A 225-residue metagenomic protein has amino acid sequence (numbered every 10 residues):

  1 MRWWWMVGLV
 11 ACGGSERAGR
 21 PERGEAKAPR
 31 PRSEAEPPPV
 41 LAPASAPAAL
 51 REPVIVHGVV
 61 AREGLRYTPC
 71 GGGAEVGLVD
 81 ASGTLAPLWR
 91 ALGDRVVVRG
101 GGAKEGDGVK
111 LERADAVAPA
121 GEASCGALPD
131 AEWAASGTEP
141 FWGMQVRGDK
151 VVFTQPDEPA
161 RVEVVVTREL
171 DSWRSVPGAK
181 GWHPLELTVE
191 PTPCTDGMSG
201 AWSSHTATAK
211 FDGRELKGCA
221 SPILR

Functional and structural regions predicted by a protein language model:
M1-V10: Sec-dependent bacterial lipoprotein signal peptides
G13-E16: Bacterial signal peptide processing site
A49-L65: Structural detector for short beta-strands of small beta-barrel domains
L65-V98: Small beta-barrel nucleic-acid-binding modules, principally OB-folds
C70-S82, A135-T188: Central antiparallel beta-sheet cores of small beta-barrel/beta-sandwich binding domains
R90-D115: Flexible glycine-rich surface loops and low-complexity tracts that mediate binding to linear polymers
G108-V146: Surface-exposed beta-loop interaction hotspot
G197-G200, T206-E215: Short, exposed beta-strand-loop hairpins at the edges of beta-sheets in extracellular/periplasmic proteins
